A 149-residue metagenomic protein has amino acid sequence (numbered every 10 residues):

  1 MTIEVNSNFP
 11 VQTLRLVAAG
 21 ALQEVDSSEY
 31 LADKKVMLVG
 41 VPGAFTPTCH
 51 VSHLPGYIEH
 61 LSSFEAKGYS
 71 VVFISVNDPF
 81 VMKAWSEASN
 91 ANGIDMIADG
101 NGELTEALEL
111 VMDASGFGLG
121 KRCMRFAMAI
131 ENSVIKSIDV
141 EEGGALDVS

Functional and structural regions predicted by a protein language model:
M1-S149: Chalcogenol-based redox active-site neighborhoods
